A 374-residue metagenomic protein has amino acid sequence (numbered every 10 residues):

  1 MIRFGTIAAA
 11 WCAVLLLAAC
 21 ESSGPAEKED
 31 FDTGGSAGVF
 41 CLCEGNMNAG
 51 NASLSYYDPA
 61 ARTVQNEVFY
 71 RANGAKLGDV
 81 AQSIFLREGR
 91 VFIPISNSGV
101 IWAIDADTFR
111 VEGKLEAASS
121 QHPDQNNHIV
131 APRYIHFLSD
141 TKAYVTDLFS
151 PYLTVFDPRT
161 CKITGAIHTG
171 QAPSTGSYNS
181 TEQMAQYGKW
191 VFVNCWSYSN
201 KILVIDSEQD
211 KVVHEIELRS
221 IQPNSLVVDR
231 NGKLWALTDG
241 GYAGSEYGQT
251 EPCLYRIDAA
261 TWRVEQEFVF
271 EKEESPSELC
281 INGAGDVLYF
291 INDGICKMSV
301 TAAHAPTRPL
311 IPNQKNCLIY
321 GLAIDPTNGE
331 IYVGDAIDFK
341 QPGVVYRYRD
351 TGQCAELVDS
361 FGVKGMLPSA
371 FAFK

Functional and structural regions predicted by a protein language model:
L16-A19: C-terminal motif of bacterial Sec signal peptides marking the signal peptidase cleavage site
S36-A37, E88-G89, D140-T141, G188-K189 (+3 more regions): Short coil/turn segments that connect the beta-strands within blades of beta-propeller domains
C41-A49, I93-N97, V145-F149, V193-S197 (+4 more regions): Conserved beta-strand positions in repeat-built beta-propeller and related beta-rich domains
N48-S55, V100-A103, Y152-T154, S199-L203 (+3 more regions): Structural motif
P59-A60, D105-F109, D157-C161, D206-D210 (+3 more regions): Short loop/turn segments that connect beta-strands within beta-propeller blades
T63-K76, R110-Q125, K162-T175, K211-E217 (+3 more regions): A short beta-strand motif characteristic of beta-propeller blades
G78-S83, N126-I135, G176-M184, I221-D229 (+3 more regions): Repeated scaffold domains used in trafficking and secretory/extracellular systems, primarily beta-propellers
A166-V287: Acidic, serine/threonine- and glycine-rich low-complexity intrinsically disordered segments that serve as flexible
